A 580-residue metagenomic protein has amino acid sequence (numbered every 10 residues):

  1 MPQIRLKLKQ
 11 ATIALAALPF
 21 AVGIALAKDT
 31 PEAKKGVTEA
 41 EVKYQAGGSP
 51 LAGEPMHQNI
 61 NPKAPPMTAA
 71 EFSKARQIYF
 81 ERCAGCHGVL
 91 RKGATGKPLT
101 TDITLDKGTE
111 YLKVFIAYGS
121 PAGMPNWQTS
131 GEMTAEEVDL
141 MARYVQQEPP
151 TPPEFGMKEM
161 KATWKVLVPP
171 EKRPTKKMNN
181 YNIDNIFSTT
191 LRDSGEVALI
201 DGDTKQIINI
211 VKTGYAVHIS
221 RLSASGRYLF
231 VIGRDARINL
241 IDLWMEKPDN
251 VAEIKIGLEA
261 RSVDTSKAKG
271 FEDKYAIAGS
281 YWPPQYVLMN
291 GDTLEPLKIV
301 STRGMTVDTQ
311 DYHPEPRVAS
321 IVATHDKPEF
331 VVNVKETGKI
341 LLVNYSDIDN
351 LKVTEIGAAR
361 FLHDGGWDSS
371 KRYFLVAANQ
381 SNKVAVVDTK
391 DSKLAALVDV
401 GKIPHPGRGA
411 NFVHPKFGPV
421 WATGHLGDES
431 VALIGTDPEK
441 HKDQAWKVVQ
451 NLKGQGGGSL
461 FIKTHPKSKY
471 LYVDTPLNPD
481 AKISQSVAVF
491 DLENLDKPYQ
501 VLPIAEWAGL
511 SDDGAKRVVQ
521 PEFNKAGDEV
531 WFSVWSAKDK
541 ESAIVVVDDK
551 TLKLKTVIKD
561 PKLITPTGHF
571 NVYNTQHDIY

Functional and structural regions predicted by a protein language model:
K28-A46, L90, A94, T100-T151: Extracytoplasmic electron-transfer domains, predominantly the class I c-type cytochrome c fold
G36-I78, K172-T175: Electrostatic cytochrome c docking/interface patches
T68-V89, Y111-Y118: Sequence/structural segment immediately N-terminal to covalent heme-attachment motifs in c-type and related
K165-Y181, R221-A224, V263-E272, D311-D326 (+5 more regions): Structural signature of eukaryotic scaffold interfaces centered on beta-propeller domains
Q206-V211, K247-I254, E295-V300, G304-D311 (+5 more regions): A short beta-strand motif characteristic of beta-propeller blades
I241-E246, M289-L297, N344-I348, T389-K393 (+3 more regions): Short loop/turn segments immediately following beta-strands, especially the blade-tip and inter-blade linker loops
K255-E329, N333-E336, D349-G357, L362: Asp-box/WD-like beta-propeller blade repeats and closely related beta-sheet repeat scaffolds
G418-T423, E429-V431, G456-K540: Loop/turn-rich, solvent-exposed surfaces of beta-rich toroidal or solenoidal domains
